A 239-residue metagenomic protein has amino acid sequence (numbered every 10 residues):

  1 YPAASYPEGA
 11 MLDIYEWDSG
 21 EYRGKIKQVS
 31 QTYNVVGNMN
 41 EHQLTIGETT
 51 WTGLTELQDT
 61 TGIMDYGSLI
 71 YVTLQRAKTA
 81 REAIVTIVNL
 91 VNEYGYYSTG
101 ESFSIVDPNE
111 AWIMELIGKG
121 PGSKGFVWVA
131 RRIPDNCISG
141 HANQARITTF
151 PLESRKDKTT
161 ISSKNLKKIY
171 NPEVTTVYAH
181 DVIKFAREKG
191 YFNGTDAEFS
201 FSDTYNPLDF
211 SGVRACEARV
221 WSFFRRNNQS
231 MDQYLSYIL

Functional and structural regions predicted by a protein language model:
Y1-D65, T86-Y237: A contiguous strand-loop segment
Q58-T60, S68-A77: Second-shell loop/turn segments in exported
